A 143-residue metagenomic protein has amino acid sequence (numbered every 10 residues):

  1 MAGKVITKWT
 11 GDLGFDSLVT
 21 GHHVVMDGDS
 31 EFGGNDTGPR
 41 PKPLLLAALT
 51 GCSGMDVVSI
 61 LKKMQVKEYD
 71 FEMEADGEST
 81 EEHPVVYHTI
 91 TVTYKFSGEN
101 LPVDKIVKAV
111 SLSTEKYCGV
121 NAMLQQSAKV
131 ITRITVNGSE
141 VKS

Functional and structural regions predicted by a protein language model:
M1-A47, V58-S143: Extended beta-strand/beta-hairpin segments
C52: Alpha-helical metal-binding/catalytic segments enriched in His/Glu/Asp
